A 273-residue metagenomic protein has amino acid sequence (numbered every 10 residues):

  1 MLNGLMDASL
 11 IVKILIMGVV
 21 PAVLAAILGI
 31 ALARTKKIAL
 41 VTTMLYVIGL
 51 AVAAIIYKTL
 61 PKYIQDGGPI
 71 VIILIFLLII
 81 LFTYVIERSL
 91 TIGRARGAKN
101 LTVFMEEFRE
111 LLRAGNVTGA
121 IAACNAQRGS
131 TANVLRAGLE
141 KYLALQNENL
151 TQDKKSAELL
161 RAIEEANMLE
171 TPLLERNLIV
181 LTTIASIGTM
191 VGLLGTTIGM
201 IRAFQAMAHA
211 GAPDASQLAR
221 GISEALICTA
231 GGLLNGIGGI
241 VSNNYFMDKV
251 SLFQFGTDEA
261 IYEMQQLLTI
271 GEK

Functional and structural regions predicted by a protein language model:
L2-S9, L32-T35, A53-D66, T171-K249: Helix-termination/interfacial motifs at the ends of transmembrane alpha-helices
L2-V103, F246: Hydrophobic membrane-targeting segments
M44, F76, I198, A215 (+2 more regions): Generic detector of bulky aromatic hydrophobic side chains
K62, L77-L81, G93, F104 (+6 more regions): N-proximal short alpha-helices
L78, V85, V134, T196-G199: Amphipathic, well-ordered alpha-helical segments in soluble domains
Y84-I86, L90-T91, R96-G188, Q205 (+2 more regions): Predominantly long cytosolic amphipathic alpha-helical stalk/bundle segments
